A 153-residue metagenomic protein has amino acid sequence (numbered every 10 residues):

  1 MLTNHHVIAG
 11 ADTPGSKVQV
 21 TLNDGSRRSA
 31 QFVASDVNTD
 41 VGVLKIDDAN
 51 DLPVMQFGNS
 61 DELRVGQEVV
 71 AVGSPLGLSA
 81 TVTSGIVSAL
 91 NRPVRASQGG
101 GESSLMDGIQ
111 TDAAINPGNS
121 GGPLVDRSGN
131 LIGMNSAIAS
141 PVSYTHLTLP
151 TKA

Functional and structural regions predicted by a protein language model:
M1-L147: Serine-dependent protease modules
T148-A153: A short, hydrophobic C-terminal helix/tail in secreted or cell-surface proteins
